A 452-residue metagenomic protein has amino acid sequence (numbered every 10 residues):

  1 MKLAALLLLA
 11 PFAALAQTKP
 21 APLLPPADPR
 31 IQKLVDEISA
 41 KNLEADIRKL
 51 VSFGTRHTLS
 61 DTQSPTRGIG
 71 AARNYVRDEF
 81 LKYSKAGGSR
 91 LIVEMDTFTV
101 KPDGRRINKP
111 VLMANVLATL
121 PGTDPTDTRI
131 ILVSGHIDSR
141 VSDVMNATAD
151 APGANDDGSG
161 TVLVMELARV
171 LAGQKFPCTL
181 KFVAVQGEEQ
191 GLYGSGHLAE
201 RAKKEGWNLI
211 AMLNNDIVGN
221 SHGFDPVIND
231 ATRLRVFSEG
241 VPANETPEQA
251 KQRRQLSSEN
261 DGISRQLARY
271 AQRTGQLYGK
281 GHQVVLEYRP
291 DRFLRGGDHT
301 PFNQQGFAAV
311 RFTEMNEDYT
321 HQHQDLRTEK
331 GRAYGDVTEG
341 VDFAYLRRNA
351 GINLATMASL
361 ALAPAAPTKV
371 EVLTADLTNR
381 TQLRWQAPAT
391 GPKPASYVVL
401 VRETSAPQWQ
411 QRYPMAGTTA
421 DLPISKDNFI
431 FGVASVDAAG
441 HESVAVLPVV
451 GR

Functional and structural regions predicted by a protein language model:
K19, N42-P121: A non-catalytic alpha/beta surface segment that caps or lines the substrate-entry region of metallo-dependent hydrolase
V51, V218-S238, V285-P364: Active-site-adjacent mobile loop/cap segments within catalytic or ligand-binding domains
A118, V133-S139, D143-L192, N353: Alpha-helical metal-binding/catalytic segments enriched in His/Glu/Asp
V185-G297, Q305, A309: Metal-dependent peptidase/peptidase-like ectodomains
N379-P392: Conserved aromatic anchor
Q410-G417: Short beta-strand segments within Ig-like beta-sandwich modules, predominantly Fibronectin type-III
D421-E442: Beta-strand-rich modules
A438-R452: Extracellular fibronectin type III
